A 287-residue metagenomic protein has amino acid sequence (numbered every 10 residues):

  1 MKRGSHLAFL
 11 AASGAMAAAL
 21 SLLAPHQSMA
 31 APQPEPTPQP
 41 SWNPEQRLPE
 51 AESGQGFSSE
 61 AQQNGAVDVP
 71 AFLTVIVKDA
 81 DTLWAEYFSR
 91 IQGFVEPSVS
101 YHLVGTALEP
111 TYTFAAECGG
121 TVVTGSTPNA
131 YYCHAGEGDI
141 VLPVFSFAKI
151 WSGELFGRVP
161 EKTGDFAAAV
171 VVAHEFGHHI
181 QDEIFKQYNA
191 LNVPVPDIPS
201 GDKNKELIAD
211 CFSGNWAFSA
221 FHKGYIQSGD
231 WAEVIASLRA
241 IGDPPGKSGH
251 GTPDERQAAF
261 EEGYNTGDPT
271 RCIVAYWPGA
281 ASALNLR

Functional and structural regions predicted by a protein language model:
M1-P32: Secretory targeting and sorting signals
S28-T121, P269-P278, S282, R287: A metal-dependent hydrolase signature that marks the N-terminal structural subdomain at the beginning of catalytic folds
V69-A80, W84, D165-V172, F176 (+5 more regions): Stable alpha-helical elements in mature extracytoplasmic
T106-V141, A148: Catalytic zinc-binding patch centered on the HExxH motif and its immediate surroundings that defines zinc-dependent
I150-V171, S200-G201: Short pre-active-site segment immediately N-terminal to the catalytic Zn-binding motif
E175-N192, F221: Catalytic Zn2+-binding segment of zinc metalloproteases
D197-Y225: Post-HExxH zinc-binding segment in Zn-dependent metallohydrolases
F218-R287: Long, well-structured alpha-helical subdomains associated with metal-dependent extracellular/ecto-lumenal hydrolases
